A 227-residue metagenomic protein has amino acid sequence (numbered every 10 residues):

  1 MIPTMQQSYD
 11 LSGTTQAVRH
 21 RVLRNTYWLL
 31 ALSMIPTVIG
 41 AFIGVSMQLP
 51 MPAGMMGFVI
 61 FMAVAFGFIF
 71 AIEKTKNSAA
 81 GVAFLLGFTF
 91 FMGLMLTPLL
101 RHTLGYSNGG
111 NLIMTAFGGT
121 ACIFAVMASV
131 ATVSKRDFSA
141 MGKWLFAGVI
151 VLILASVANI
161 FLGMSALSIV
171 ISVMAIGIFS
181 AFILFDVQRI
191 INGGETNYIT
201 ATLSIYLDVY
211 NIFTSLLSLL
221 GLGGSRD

Functional and structural regions predicted by a protein language model:
M1-D227: A hydrophobic alpha-helical transmembrane-helix feature that marks the membrane cores and membrane-interface segments
